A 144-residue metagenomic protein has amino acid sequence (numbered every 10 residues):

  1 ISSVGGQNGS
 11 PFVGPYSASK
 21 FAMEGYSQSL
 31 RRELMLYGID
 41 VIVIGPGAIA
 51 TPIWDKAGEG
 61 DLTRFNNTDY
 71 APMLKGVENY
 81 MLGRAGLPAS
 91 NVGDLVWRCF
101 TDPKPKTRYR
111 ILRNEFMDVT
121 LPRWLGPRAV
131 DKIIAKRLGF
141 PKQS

Functional and structural regions predicted by a protein language model:
S3: Residue(s) in the substrate-gating loop at a strand-loop-helix junction that position the organic substrate next
N8-G14: Active-site loop immediately N-terminal to the catalytic Tyr-X3-Lys motif of short-chain dehydrogenase/reductase
Y16, E24: Catalytic tyrosine of NAD(P)H-dependent dehydrogenase/reductases that use a Tyr as the general acid/base
S19: Active-site helix of classical SDR
E33-G83: C-terminal beta-strand-loop-alpha-helix "lid" module of Rossmann-like NAD(P)-dependent dehydrogenases
V41, Y80-W124: Core catalytic loop region at the nicotinamide-binding pocket of NAD(P)H-dependent oxidoreductases
R128-S144: Non-catalytic terminal and boundary segments that flank Rossmann-like NAD(P)-dependent oxidoreductase
